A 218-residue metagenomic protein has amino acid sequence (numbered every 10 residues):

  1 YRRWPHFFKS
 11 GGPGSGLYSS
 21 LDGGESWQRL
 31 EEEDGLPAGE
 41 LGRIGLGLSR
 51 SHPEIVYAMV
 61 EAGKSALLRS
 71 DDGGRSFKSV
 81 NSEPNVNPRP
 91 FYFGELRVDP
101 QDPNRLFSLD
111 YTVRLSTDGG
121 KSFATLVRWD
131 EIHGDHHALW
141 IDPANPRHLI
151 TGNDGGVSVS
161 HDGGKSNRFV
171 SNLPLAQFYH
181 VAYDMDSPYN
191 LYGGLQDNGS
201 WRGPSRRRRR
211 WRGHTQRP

Functional and structural regions predicted by a protein language model:
Y1-P218: Beta-propeller blade termini and top-face loops
